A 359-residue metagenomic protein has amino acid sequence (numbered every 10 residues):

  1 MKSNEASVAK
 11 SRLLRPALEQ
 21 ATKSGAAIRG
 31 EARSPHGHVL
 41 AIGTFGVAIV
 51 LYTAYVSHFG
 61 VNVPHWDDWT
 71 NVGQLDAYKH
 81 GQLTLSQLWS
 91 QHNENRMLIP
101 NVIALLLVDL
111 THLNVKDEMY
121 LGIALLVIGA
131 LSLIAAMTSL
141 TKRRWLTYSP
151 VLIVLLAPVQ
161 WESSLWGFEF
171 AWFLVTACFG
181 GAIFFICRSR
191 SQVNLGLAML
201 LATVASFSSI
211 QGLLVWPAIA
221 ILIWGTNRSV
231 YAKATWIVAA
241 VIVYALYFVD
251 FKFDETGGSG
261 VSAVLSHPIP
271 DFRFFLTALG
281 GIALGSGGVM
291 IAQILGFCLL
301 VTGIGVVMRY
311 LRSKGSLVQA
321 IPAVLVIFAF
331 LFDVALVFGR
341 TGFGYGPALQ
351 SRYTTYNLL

Functional and structural regions predicted by a protein language model:
M1-Y52: Start-transfer (signal-anchor) and selected internal transmembrane alpha helices of multi-pass inner/ER membrane
A17-A21, G25, W66-Y120, A245-R309 (+2 more regions): Membrane-lumen/periplasm interface segments of multi-pass, membrane-embedded glycan/lipid transferases
S24-A27, L214-Y244: Perimembrane helix-loop-helix junctions
Y120-T147, G181-F185, V301-L311: Transmembrane-helix motifs of polytopic, lipid-linked glycan transferases
M137-A157, A177, I327: Transmembrane-helix signature of polytopic, membrane-embedded enzymes that assemble or transfer cell-envelope glycans
P150, A171-R190, N194-L197: Specific aromatic-rich, kink-prone transmembrane helix
F185-A205, A232-V238: Short hydrophobic alpha-helices at membrane interfaces in multi-pass membrane enzymes
N194-S208, L213-I223: Membrane-interface alpha helices of multi-pass inner-membrane proteins
